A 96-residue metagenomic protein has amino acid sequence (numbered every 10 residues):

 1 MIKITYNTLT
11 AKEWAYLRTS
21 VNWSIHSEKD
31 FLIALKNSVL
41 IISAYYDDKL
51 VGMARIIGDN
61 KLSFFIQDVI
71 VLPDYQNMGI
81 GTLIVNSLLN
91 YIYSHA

Functional and structural regions predicted by a protein language model:
M1-S27: Short amphipathic alpha-helix that is part of the acyltransferase structural core
I33-A54: Conserved beta-hairpin
L40, I56, I92-H95: Portal/gating segments that form or line small-molecule/metal binding sites
G58-I66, Q76, H95: A conserved beta-turn-beta hairpin within the catalytic core of GNAT-like acetyltransferases that forms part
L72: Residue-level recognition of the GNAT/N-acetyltransferase active site
Y75, G79-I84: Conserved acetyl-CoA pyrophosphate-binding loop and the N-cap/start of the following alpha-helix in GNAT-like
L83-A96: Conserved acyl-CoA
